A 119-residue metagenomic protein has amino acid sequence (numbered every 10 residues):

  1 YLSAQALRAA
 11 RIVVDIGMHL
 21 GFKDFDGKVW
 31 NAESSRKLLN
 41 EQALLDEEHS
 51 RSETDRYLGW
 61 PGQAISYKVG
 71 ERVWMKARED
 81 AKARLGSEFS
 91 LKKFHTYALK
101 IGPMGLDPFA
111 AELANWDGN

Functional and structural regions predicted by a protein language model:
Y1-N119: N-terminal maturation segment of proteins
